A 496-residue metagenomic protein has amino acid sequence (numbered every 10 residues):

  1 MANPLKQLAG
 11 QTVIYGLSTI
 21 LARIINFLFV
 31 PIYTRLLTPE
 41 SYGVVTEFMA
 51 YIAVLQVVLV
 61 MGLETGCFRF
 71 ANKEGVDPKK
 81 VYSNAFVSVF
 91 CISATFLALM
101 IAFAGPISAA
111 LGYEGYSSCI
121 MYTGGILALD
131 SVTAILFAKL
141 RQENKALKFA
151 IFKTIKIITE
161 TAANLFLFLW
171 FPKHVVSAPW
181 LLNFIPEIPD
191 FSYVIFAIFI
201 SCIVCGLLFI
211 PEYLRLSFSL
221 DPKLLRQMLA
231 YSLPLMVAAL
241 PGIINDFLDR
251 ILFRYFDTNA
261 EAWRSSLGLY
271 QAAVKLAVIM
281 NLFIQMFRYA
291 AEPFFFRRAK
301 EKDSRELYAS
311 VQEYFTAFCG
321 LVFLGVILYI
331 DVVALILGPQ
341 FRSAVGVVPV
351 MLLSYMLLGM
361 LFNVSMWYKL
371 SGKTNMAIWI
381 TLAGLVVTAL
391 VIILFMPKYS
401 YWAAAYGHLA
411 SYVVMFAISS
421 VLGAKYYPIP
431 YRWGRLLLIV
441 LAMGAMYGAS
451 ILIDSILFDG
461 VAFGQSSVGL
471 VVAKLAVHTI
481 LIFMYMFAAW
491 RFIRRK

Functional and structural regions predicted by a protein language model:
M1-F27, V76-S83, P222-A238, R305 (+3 more regions): N-terminal membrane topogenesis motif
M1-P4, L8, V175-Y193, A197 (+4 more regions): Interhelical loop/hinge segments that connect adjacent transmembrane helices in multipass membrane
N3-E64, I92-A104, G124-I126, E160-T161 (+2 more regions): Signature of the first transmembrane helix
F27-S41, S108-A110, L240-I279, R297 (+2 more regions): Helix-terminus/linker motif at the lipid-water interface of multi-pass membrane proteins
N72-S88, L269-L382: Specific pore-lining/lateral-gate transmembrane helices of multi-pass inner-membrane transport and insertion machines
A104-T123, R264, V326-L358, F362 (+2 more regions): Interfacial segments at transmembrane-helix termini and the short loops linking adjacent helices
A109, P186, G242, G384 (+1 more regions): Transmembrane alpha-helical segments of multi-pass transport proteins
S117-M121, A150-Y213, A238, L382-V387 (+2 more regions): Hydrophobic alpha-helical transmembrane segments
